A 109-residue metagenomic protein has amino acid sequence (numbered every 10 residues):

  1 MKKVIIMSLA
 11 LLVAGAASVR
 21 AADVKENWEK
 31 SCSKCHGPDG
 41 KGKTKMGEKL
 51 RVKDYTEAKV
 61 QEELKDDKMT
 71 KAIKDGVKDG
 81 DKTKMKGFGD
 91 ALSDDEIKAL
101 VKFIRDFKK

Functional and structural regions predicted by a protein language model:
M1-V4: Positively charged n-region of N-terminal signal peptides that target proteins for export
S8-G15: Bacterial N-terminal signal peptides
G15-A21: Sec/Tat signal peptide C-region and signal peptidase I cleavage site
V19, D54-L64: Short microdomains enriched in Cys/His and/or Lys/Arg
A21-E29: Cleaved targeting-peptide boundary
A22, E63, D67, A91-D95: Soluble non-cytosolic domains of exported or imported proteins
W28-P38, L100, I104: The canonical Cys-X-X-Cys-His
K43-D54, A58, K71-F107: Axial heme c-ligation environment in periplasmic c-type cytochrome domains
